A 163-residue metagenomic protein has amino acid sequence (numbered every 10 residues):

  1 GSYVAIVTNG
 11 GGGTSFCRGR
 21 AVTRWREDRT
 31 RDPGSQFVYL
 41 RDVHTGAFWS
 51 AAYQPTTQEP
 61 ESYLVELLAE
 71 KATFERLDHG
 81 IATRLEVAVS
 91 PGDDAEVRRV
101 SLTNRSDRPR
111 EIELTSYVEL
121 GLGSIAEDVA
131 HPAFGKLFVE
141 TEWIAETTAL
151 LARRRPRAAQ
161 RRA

Functional and structural regions predicted by a protein language model:
G1-A163: Anionic coordination/interaction segments
